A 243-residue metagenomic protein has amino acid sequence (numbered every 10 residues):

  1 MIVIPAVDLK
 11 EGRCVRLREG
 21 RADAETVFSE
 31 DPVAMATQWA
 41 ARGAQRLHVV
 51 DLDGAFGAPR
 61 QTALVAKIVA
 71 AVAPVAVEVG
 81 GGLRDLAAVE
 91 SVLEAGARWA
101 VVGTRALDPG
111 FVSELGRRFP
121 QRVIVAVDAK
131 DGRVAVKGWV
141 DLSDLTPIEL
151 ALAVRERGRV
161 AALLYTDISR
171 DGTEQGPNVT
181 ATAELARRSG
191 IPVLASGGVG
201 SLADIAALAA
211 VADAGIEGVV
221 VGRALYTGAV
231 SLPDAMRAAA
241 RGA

Functional and structural regions predicted by a protein language model:
I2-A6, R46, P74-E78, R98-V101 (+5 more regions): Structural preference for beta-strand elements that scaffold enzyme active sites
D8, W39, L47, V92 (+5 more regions): Conserved, mostly hydrophobic/aromatic
E11-D23, E90, A97-D171: Conserved anion-binding
F28-A40, R84-E90, S143-V154: Short, acidic/polar
R46-L64, L164-E174: Glycine-rich, proline-tolerant flexible connector loops at the mouths of alpha/beta enzymes
P59-A66, V140-E149, Q175-E184: Charged helix-capping and loop-helix junction motifs
V72, V77-W99, F111, T180-E217 (+2 more regions): Catalytic cores of alpha/beta
G110-R118, V123, A209-A212, I216-A243: C-terminal helical cap(s) of enzyme catalytic domains, especially alpha/beta-barrels
